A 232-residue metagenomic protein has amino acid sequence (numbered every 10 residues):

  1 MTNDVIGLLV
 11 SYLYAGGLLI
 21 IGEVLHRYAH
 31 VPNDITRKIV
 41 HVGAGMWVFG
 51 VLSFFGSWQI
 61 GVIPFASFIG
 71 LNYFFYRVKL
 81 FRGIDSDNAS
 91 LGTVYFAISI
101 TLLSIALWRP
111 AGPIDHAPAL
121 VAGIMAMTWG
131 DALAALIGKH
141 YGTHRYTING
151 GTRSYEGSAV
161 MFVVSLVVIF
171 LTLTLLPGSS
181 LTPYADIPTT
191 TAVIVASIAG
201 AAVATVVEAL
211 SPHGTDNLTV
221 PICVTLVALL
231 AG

Functional and structural regions predicted by a protein language model:
T2-S11, L19-G61, N72-L230: Interhelical loop and helix-boundary elements at the membrane-water interface of polytopic inner-membrane proteins
V62-A66: Hydrophobic alpha-helical transmembrane segments in multi-pass integral membrane proteins
